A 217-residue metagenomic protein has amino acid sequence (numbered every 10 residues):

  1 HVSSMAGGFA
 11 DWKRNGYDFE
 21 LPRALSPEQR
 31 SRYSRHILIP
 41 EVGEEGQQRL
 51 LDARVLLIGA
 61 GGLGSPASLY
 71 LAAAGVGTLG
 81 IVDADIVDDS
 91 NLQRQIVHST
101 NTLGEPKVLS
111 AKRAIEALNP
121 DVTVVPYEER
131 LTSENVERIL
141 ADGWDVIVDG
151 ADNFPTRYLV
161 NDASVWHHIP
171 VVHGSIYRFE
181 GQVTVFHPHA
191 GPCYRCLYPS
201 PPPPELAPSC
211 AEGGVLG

Functional and structural regions predicted by a protein language model:
H1, A6-G217: Adenine nucleotide-associated cytosolic modules
